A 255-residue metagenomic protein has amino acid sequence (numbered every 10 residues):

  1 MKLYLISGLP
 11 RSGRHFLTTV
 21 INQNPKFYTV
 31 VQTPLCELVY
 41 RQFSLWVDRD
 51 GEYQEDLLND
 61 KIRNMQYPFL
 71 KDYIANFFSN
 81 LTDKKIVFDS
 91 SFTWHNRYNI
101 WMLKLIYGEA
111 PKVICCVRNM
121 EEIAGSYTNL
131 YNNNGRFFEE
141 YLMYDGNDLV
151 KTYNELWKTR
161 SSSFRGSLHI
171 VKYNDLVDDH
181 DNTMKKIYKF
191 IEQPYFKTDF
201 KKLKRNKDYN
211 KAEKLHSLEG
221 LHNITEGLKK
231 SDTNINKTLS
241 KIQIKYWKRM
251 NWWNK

Functional and structural regions predicted by a protein language model:
M1-Y4, T128-Y131, S161, K189 (+1 more regions): PAPS-dependent sulfotransferases, especially Golgi type II membrane carbohydrate sulfotransferases
M1-Y73, N206-K211, L218: PAPS-dependent sulfotransferase catalytic core
P10-R11, Q23-P25, L81-K84, Y107-E109: Short, solvent-exposed loop/edge-beta patches enriched in aromatic
T19-N22, S79-N80, L105-I106, S163: Structural motif
L57-R63, L142-D148, N223-K229: Short, basic, helix/turn surface patches
N64-D89: Alpha-helix-centered segments that form part of catalytic cores
K84-T198, K214-H222: PAPS-dependent sulfotransferase catalytic domain
